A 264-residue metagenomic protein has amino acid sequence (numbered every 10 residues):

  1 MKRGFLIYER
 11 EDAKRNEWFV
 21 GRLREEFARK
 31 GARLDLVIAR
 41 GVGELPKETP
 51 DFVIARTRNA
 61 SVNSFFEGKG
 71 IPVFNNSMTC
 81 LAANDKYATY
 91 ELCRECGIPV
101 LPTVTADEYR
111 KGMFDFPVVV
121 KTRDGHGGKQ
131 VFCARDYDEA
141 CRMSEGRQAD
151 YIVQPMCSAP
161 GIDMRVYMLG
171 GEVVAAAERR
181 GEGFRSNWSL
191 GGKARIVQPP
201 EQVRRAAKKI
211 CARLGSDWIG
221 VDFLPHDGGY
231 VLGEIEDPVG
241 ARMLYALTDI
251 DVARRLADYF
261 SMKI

Functional and structural regions predicted by a protein language model:
M1-I7: Extreme N-terminal starter segment of soluble prokaryotic enzymes
I7-P102: Conserved N-proximal alpha/beta basic substrate-recognition cap immediately N-terminal to, or forming the N-lobe
P50-F52, V118-K121, V166-M168, G229-M243: A short beta-strand motif that forms the metal-chelation/ATP-contact edge of phosphoryl-transfer active sites
I54-R56, V119, I152: Structural motif
P99-V118: Rossmann-like NAD(P)H-binding beta-loop-alpha module
D115-C141: Conserved anion/nucleotide-ligand pocket segment
V131-L214: Phosphate-binding site of ATP-dependent enzymes
R185-L232, M243-L244, A253-I264: A long amphipathic alpha-helix within ATP-dependent nucleotide-binding catalytic cores
